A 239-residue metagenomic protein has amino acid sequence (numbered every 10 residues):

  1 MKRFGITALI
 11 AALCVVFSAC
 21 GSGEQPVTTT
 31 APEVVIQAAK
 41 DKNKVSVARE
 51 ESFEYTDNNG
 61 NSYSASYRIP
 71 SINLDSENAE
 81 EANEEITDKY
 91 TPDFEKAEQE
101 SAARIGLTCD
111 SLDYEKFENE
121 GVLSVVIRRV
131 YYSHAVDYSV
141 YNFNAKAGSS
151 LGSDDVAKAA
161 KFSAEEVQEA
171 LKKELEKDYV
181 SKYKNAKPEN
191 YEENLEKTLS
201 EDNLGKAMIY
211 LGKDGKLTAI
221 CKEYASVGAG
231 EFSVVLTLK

Functional and structural regions predicted by a protein language model:
M1-I10, G21: Positively charged n-region of N-terminal signal peptides that target proteins for export
V15-A19: C-terminal motif of bacterial Sec signal peptides marking the signal peptidase cleavage site
G21-K239: Compositionally biased intrinsically disordered regions enriched in Thr/Gly
